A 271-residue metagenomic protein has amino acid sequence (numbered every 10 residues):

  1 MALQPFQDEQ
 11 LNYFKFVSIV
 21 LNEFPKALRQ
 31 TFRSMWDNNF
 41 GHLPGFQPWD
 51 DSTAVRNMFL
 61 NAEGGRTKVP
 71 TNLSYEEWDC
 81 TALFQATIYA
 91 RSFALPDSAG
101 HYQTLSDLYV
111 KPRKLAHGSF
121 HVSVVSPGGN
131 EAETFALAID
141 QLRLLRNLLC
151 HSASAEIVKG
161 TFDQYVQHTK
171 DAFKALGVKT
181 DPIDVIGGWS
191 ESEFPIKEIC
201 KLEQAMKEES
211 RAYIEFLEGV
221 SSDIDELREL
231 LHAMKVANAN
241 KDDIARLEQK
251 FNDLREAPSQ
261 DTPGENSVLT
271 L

Functional and structural regions predicted by a protein language model:
M1-L148, S152-Y213, L217-D223, L230: Feature for intrinsically disordered/low-complexity regulatory segments and propeptides
S192-T270: Extended alpha-helical heptad-repeat/coiled-coil "stalk" and oligomerization rods
